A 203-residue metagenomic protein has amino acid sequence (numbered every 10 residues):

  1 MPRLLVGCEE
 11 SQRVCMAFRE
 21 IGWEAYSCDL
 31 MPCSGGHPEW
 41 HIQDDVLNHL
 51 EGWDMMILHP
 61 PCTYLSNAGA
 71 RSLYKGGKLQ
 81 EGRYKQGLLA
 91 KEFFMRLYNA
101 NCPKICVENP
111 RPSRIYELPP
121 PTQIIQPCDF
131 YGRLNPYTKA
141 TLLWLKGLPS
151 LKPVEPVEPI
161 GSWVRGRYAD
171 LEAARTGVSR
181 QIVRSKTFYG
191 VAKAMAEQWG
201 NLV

Functional and structural regions predicted by a protein language model:
M1-C28, P32-S34: S-adenosyl-L-methionine
G7-C8, D29, P38-M55, C62-V203: Class I S-adenosyl-L-methionine
I21, M56-H59: Generic N-terminal helix/loop capping motif
